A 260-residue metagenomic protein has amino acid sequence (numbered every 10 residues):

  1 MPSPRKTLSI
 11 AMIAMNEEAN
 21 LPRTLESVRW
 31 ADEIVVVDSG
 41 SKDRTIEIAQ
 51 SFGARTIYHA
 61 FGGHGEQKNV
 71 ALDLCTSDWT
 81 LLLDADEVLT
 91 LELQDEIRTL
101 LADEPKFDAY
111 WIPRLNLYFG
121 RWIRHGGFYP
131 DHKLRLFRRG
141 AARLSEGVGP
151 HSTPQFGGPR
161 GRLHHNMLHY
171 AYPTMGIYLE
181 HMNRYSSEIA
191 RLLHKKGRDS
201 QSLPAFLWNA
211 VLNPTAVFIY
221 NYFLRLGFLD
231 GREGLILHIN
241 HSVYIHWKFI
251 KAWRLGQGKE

Functional and structural regions predicted by a protein language model:
T7-S9: Cell-envelope/extracellular polymer assembly enzymes that use nucleotide-activated donors
M12-E33: Short, well-formed alpha-helical segments that are part of the catalytic scaffolds of diverse glycosyltransferases
P22, D43-F52, E92-L93: Acidic helix N-cap motif at the loop->helix transition within catalytic regions of sugar-transfer enzymes
S27, D38-E47, D84: A conserved acidic beta->alpha catalytic loop
W30, F52-G53, H132, F156: Short, structured coil segments at secondary-structure junctions
I46-L74: Conserved donor nucleotide-binding strand/loop of the catalytic core
E66-L72, T90-K259: Catalytic-site signature of metal-activated, phosphate-bearing donor transferases, centered on the GT-A/GT-A-like
T80: Short aromatic/hydrophobic "clamp" motif used to bind/position activated sugar donors
